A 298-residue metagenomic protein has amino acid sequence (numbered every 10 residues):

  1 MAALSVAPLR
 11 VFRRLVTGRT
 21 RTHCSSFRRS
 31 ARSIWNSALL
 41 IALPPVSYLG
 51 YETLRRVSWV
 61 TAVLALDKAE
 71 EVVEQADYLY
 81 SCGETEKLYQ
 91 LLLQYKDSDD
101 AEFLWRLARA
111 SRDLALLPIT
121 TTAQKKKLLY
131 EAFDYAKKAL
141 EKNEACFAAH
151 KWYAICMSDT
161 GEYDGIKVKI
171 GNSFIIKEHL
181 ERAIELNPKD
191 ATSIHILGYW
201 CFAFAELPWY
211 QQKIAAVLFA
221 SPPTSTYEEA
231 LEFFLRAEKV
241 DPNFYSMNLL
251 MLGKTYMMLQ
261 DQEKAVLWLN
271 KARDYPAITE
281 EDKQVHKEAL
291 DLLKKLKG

Functional and structural regions predicted by a protein language model:
A2-E102, A110, Q262, V266-L269 (+2 more regions): Extreme N-terminal leader/anchor segments
V63-E71, Q75-K87, R109-A145, K151-K189 (+4 more regions): Short coil/linker segments at helix-helix boundaries
D97, I184, K239-P242: Alpha-solenoid HEAT/Armadillo repeat architecture
D99, L114-P118, M251: Short amphipathic alpha-helical segments enriched in hydrophobics
D100-E102, C146, D190, N243-Y245 (+1 more regions): Residue-level recognition of tetratricopeptide repeat
F103, A149, S193, S246-N248 (+2 more regions): TPR alpha-solenoid repeat register
E229-L231, L235-A265, A272-V285, L292-K295: Long, repeat-rich segments with strong aromatic
